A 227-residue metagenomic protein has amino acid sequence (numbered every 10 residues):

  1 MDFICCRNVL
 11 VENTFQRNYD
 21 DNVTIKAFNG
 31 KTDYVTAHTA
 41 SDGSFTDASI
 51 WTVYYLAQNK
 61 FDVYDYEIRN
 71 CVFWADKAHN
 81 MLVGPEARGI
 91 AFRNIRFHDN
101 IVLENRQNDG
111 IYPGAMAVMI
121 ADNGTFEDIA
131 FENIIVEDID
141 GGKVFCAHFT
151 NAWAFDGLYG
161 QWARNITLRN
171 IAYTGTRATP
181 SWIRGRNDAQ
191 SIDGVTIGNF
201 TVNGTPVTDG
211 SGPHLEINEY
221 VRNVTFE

Functional and structural regions predicted by a protein language model:
M1-E227: Extracellular/periplasmic carbohydrate-active domains that bind, remodel, or depolymerize complex polysaccharides
